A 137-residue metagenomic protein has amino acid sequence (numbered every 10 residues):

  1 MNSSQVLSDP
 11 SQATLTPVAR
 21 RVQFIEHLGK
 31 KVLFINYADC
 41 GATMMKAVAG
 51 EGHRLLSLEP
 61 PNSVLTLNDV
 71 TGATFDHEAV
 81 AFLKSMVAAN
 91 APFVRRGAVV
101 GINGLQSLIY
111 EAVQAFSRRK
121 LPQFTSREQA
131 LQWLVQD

Functional and structural regions predicted by a protein language model:
N2-D137: Amphipathic, Lys/Arg-enriched alpha-helical "gate/interface" segment within cytosolic domains that mediates
